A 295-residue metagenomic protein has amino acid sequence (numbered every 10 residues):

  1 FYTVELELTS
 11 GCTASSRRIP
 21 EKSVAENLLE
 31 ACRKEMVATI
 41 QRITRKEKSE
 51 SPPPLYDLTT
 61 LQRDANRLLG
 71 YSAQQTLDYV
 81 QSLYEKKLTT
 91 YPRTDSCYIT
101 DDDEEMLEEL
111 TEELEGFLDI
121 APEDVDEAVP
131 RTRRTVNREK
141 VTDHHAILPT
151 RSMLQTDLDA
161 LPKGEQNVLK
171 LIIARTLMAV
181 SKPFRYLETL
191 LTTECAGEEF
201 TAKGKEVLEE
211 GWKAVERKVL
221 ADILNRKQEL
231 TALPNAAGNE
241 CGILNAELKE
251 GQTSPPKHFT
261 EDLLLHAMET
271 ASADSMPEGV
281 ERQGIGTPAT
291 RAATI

Functional and structural regions predicted by a protein language model:
F1-Q81, R138, T156-A293: Long, highly charged, low-complexity internal segments
A25-R33, E104-E115, D126, L148 (+2 more regions): Generic detector of well-ordered alpha-helical segments enriched in charged/polar residues, highlighting helical
C32-V37, T111-L118, P122, V129 (+4 more regions): Generic secondary-structure transition motif, activating predominantly at the C-termini of alpha-helices
D64, T94, T150-S152: Short strand-loop junctions, especially beta-strand C-caps/beta-turns that link beta-sheets to coils or alpha-helices
Y71-E139, I295: Extended, well-ordered alpha-helical scaffold/bundle regions in very large, multi-domain proteins
P130-A160: Acidic, turn-prone loop/beta-hairpin segments
